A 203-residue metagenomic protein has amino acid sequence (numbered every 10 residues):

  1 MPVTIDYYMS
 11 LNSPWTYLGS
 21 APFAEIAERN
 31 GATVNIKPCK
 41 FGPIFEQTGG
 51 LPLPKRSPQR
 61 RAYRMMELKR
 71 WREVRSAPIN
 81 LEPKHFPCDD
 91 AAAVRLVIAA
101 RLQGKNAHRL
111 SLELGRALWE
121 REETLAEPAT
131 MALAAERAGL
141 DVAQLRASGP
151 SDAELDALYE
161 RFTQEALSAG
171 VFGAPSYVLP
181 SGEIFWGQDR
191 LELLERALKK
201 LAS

Functional and structural regions predicted by a protein language model:
M1-P2, F45-Q47, R61-Y63, R75 (+2 more regions): Generic detector of short, locally flexible boundary/turn motifs and exposed helical patches
V3-D6, N12-A32, L102-K105, R109 (+1 more regions): C-terminal cap of thioredoxin/glutaredoxin-like
L11, Y17-L118: Structural alpha/beta surface segment adjacent to cysteine/selenocysteine redox centers across thiol/disulfide enzymes
